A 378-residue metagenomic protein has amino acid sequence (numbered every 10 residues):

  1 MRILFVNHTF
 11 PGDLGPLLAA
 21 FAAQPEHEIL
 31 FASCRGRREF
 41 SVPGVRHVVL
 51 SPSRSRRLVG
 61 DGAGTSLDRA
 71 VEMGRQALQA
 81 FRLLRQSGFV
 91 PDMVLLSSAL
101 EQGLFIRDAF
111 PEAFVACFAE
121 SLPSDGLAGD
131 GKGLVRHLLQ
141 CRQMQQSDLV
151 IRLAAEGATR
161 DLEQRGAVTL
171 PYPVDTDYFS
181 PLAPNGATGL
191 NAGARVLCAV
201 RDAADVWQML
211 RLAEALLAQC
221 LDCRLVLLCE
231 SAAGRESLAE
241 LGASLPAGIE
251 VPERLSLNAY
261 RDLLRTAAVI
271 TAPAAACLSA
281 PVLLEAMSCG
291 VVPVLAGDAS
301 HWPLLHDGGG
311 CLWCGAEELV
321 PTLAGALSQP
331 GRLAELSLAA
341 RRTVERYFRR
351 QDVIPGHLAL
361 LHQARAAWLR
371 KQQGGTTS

Functional and structural regions predicted by a protein language model:
G129-V150, G157-A158: Membrane-proximal helix-turn-helix segments that form the acceptor-binding/catalytic region of lipid-linked
D148, R265-L278, V291: Acidic donor-binding loop of glycosyltransferase active sites
E156, P173: Carbohydrate-associated surface elements
V174-A192: Acidic anion/phosphate-binding donor-loop and adjacent secondary structure in glycosyltransferase catalytic cores
T188-D205, L210-A213, L217, V226: Conserved donor-binding/catalytic core segment of Leloir-type glycosyltransferases
C229, R235-R261: Nucleotide-activated donor-binding/catalytic signature segment of Leloir-type glycosyltransferases, i.e., the conserved
V292-A296: Short hydrophobic beta-strand element within catalytic cores of glycosyltransferases and related nucleotide-activated
R332-Y347, V353-A359: A short, well-ordered alpha-helix in the C-terminal region of glycosyltransferases
